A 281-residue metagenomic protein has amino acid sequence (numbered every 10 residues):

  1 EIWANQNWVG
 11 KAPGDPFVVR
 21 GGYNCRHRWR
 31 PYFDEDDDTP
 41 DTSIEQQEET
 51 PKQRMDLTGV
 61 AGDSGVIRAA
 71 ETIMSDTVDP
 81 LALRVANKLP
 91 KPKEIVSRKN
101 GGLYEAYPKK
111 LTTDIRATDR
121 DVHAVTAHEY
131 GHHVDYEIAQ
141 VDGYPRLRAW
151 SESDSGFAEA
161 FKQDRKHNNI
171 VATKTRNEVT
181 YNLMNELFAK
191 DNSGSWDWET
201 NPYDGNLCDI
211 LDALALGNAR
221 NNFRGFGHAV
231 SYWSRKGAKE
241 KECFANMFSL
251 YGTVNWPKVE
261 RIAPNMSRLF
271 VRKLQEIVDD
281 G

Functional and structural regions predicted by a protein language model:
E1-D76, L83, P264, R268-G281: Activation/maturation switch segments at domain boundaries
I2-A12, N185, A189-D209, A213 (+1 more regions): Surface-exposed intrinsically disordered loops and tails
F17-R26, T173, D197-D204: Extracellular interaction modules
R20-G22, N177, A238: Active-site-proximal structural scaffolding
P31-E35, A139-Q140, Y251: Short loop/turn segments at secondary-structure transitions that flank enzyme active sites
R84-V141: Active-site scaffold of zinc-dependent metalloenzymes
Y136-A189: Post-HEXXH active-site segment of zinc metalloproteases
E199-G281: Pan-zinc metallopeptidase signature
